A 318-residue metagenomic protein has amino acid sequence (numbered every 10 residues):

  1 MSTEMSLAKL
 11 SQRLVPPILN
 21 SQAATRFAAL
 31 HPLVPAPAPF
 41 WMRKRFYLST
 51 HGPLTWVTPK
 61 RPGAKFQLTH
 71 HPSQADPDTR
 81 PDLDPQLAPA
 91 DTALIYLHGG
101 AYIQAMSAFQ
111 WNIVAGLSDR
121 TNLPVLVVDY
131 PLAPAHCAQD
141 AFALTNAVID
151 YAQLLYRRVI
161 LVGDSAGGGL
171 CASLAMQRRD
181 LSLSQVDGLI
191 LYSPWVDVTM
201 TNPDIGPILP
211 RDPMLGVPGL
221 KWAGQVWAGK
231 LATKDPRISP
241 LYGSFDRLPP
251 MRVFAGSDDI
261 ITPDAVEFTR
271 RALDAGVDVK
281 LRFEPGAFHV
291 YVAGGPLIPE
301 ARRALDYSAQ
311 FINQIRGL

Functional and structural regions predicted by a protein language model:
M1-P85, G317: A glycine/proline-hinged amphipathic helix-loop "lid/cap" segment that gates access to hydrophobic ligand pockets
L14, P53, P62-L318: Alpha/beta-hydrolase superfamily serine-hydrolase fold, recognizing
